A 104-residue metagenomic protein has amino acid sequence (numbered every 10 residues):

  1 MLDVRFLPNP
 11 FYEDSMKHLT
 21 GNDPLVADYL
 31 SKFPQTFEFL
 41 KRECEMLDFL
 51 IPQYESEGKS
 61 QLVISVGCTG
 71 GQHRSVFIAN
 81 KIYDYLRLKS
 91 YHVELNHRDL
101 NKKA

Functional and structural regions predicted by a protein language model:
L2-L62, R87, N101-A104: C-terminal accessory "lid"/substrate-recognition subdomains
V4, C68, H97: Flexible glycine-/small-residue-rich
P52, G58, Q72, E94-N96: Recognition helices and adjacent regulatory flanks at domain boundaries
S60-Y83: Catalytic cysteine-centered active loop of the rhodanese-like fold, especially the PTP/DSP P-loop
Y83-V93: Post-Walker A helix-loop "phosphate-sensing" segment adjacent to the P-loop in P-loop NTPases
Y91-K102: Short beta-strand-centered segment that lines the nucleotide-binding/catalytic pocket of NTP-utilizing
